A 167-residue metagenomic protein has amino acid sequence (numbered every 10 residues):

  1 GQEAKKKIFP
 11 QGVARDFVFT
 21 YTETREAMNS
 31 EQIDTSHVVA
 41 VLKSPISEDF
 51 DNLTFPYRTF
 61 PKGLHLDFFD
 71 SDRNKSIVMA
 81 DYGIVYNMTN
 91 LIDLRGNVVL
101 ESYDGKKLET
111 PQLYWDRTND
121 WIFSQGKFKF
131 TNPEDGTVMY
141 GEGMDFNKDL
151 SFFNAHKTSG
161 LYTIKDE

Functional and structural regions predicted by a protein language model:
G1-E167: Mature-chain termini and adjacent capping regions
